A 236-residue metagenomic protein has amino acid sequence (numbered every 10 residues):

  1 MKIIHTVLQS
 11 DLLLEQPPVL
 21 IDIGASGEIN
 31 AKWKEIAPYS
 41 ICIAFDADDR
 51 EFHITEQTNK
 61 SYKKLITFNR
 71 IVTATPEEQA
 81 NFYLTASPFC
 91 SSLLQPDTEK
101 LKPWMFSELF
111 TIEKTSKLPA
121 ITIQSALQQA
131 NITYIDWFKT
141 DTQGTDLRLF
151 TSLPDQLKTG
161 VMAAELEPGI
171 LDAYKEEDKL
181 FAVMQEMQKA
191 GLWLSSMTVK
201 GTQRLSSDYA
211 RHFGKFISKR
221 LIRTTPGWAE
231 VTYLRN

Functional and structural regions predicted by a protein language model:
M1-N236: Phosphate/nucleotide-binding beta-alpha loop and adjacent structural elements of enzyme active sites
